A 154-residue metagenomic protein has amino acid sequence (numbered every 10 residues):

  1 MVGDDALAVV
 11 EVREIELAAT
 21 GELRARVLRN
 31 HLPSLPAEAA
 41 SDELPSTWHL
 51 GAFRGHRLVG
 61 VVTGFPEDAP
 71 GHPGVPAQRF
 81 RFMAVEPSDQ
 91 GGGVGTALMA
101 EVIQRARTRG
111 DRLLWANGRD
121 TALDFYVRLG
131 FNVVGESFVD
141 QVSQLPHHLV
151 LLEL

Functional and structural regions predicted by a protein language model:
L7-G21: A short beta-loop-alpha structural element at the N-terminal edge of CoA-dependent acyl/N-acetyltransferase catalytic
L17-A18, E22-P36: Helix-loop element at the rim of GNAT/NAT acetyltransferase active sites that forms part of the acceptor-substrate
R24, Y126, F131: Conserved active-site tyrosine of GNAT-family acetyltransferases
L35-P36, T47-G51, V61, F82 (+2 more regions): Short hydrophobic/aromatic beta-strand element in the GNAT-like acyltransferase core that lines or flanks the acyl-donor
G51, R57-D68, R79-A84: Conserved beta-strand in the GNAT
V85, G91-Q104: Conserved acetyl-CoA-binding loop-helix of GNAT-fold acetyltransferases
A106-R119: Conserved GNAT acetyl-CoA-binding A-motif
W115-N117, N132-L149: Conserved catalytic-core motifs of GNAT/GCN5-like acyltransferases
